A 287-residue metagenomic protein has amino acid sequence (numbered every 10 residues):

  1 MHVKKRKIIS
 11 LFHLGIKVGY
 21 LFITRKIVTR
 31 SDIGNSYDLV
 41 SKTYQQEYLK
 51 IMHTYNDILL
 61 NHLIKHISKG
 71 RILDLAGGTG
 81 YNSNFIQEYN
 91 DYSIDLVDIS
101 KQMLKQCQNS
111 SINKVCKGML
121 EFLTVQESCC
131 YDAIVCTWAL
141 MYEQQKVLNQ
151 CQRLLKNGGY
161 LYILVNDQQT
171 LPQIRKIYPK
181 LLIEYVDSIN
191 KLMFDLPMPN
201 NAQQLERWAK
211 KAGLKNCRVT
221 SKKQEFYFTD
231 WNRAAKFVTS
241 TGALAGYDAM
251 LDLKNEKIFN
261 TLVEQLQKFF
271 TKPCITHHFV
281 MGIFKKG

Functional and structural regions predicted by a protein language model:
H2-I67, Y81, F85, M103-Q106: Conserved class I S-adenosyl-L-methionine
L73-L123: Class I SAM-dependent methyltransferase SAM/SAH-binding core
T124-I134: A short acidic, Gly/Pro-enriched loop at the edge of an enzyme's catalytic core that lines a small-molecule cofactor
A133-Q145: A short SAM/SAH-binding and catalytic strip from SAM-dependent methyltransferases
K146-Y160: A short glycine-rich, Lys/Arg-flanked "PGG" loop and its adjoining helix->strand segment in the class I
Y160-E225: Conserved catalytic/acceptor-binding region of the Class I
R218-F270: C-terminal helical/coil "lid" or tail adjacent to the Rossmann-like core of SAM-dependent
K236-V238, V280-G287: Core SAM-dependent methyltransferase catalytic element
